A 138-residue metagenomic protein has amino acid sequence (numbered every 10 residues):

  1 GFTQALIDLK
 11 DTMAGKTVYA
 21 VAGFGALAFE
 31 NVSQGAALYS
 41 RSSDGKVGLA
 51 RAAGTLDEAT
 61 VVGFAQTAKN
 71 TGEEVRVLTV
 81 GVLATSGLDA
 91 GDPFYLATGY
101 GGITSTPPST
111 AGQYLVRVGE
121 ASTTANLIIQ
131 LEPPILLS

Functional and structural regions predicted by a protein language model:
F2-S138: Glycine-anchored, exposed beta-strand/edge motif detector
